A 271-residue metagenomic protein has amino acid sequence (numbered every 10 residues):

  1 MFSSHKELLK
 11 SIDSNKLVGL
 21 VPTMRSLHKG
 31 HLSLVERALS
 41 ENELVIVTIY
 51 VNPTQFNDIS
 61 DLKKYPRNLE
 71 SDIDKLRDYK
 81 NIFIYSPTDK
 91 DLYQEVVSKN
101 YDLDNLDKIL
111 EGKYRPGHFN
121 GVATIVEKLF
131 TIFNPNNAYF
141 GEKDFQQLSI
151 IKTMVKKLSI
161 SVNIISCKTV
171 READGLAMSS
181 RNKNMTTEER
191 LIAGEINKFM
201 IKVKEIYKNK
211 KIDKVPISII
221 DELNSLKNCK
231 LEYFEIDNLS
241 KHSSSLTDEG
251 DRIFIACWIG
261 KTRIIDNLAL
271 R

Functional and structural regions predicted by a protein language model:
M1-N228, D237, K261, L268: Nucleotidyltransferase catalytic core that binds NTPs
L223-R271: A C-terminal functional module that forms or caps the active site or interfaces directly with catalytic machinery
